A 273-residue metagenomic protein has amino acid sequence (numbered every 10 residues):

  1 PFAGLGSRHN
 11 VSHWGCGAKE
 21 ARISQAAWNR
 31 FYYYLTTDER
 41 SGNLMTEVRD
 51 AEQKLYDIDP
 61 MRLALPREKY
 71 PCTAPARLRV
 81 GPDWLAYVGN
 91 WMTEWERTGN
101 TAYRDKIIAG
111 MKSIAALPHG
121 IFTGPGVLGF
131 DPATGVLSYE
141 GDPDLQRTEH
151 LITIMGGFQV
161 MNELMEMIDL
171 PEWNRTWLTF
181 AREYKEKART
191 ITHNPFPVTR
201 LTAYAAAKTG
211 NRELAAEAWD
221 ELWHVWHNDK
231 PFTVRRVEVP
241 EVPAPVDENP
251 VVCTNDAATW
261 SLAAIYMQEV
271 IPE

Functional and structural regions predicted by a protein language model:
P1-P195, R200-V270: Catalytic cores of extracellular degradative/oxidative enzymes
